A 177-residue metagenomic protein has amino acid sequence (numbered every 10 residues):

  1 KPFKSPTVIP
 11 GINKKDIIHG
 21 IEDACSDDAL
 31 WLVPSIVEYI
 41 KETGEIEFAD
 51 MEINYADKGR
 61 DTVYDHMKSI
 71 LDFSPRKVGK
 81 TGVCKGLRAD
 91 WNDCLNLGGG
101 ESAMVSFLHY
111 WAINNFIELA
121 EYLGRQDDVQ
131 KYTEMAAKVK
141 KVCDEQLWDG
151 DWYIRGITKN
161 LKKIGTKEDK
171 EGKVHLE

Functional and structural regions predicted by a protein language model:
K1-D16, E47-D50, K77-N96, E145-E168: Glycine- and aromatic-rich loop/turn segments at beta-sheet edges
K1-G82, S102-Y110: Aromatic-rich carbohydrate-recognition surfaces in CAZymes
K15-D27, C94-S106, K162-E177: Solvent-exposed loop and edge beta-strand segments that line ligand/cofactor-binding and catalytic clefts
E22-D23, I40, V83, G124 (+2 more regions): Alpha-helical protein-protein interaction elements
S26-D27, A89, D127: Intrinsic-disorder/low-complexity regions
K85-R88, G99, A103, E121-L123 (+1 more regions): Conserved alpha/beta enzyme-core scaffolds, especially Rossmann-like or related mixed alpha/beta domains that build
L108-E177: Catalytic cores of carbohydrate-active enzymes
